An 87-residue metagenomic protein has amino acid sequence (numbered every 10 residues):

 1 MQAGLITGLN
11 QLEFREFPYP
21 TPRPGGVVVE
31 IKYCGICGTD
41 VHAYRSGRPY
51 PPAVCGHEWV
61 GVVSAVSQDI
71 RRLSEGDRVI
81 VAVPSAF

Functional and structural regions predicted by a protein language model:
M1-G4: Short structural boundary motif marking the start of a folded domain
G8-N10, R23: Residue-level recognition of beta-strand termini and adjacent short loop/turns
N10-Q11, D69: Short acidic/polar mixed-charge low-complexity motifs
Q11-P18: Short glycine/threonine/proline-enriched tight-turn/helix- or strand-capping micro-motif at secondary-structure
P20-C34, Y44-F87: Glycine-rich beta-strand-centered segment in the early N-terminal region that forms part of a ligand/cofactor-binding
C37: Short cysteine clusters
D40: Active-site phosphate-binding/coordination module
